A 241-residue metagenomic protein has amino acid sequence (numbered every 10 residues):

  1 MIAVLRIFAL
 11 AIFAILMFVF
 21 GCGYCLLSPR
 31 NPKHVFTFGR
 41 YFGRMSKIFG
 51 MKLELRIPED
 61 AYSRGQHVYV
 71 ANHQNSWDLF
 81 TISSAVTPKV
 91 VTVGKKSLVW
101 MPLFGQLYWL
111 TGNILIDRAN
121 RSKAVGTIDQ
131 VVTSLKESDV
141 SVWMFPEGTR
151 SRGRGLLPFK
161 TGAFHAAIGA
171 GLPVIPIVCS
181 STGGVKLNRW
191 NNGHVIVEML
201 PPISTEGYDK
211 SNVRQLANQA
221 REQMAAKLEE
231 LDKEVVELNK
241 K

Functional and structural regions predicted by a protein language model:
M1, M45-I48: Membrane-targeting alpha-helical segments
M1-L26, E59-Y62, Q215-K241: Membrane-interfacial terminal anchoring regions of lipid-handling membrane enzymes
M17, G21-P29, K33-V35, I48-F49 (+1 more regions): Catalytic core of membrane glycerolipid acyltransferases/transacylases, capturing the structured, soluble-facing
S28, L53-L55, K186: Aromatic-capped interface at the extracytoplasmic side of an N-terminal signal-anchor transmembrane helix
F38-M45: N-terminal nucleotide/polyanion-binding subdomain common to many enzyme families
L55, Y69, T92, V197-M199: Generic preference for hydrophobic
P58-S63, R189-N191: A short beta-turn/loop motif at secondary-structure boundaries
V125-K241: Non-catalytic C-terminal accessory region of glycerolipid acyltransferases and related lyso-lipid remodeling enzymes
